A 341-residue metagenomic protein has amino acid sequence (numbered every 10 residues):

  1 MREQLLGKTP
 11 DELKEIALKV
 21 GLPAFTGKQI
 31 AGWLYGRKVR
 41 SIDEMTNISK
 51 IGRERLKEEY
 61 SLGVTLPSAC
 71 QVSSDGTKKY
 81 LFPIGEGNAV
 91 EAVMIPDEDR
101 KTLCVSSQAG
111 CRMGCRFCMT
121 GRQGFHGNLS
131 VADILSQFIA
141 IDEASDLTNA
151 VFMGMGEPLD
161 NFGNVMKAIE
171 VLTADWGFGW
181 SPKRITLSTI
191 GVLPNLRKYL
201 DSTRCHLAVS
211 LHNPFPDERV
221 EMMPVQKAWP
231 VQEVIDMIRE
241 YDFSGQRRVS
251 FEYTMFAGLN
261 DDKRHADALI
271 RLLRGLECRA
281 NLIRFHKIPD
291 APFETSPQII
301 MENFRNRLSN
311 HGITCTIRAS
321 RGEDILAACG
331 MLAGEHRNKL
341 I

Functional and structural regions predicted by a protein language model:
M1-V90, R239-R248, Y253-I341: Auxiliary Fe-S-binding modules of radical SAM enzymes
S73, S106-S107, S188, S210: Short linear Ser/Thr-Pro motifs
K78, V90, K101-V105, M113 (+1 more regions): Generic beta-strand structural signal
E86-I95, D99-R100: P-loop NTP-binding catalytic core
P96-D133: Canonical Radical SAM [4Fe-4S] cluster-binding loop centered on the CxxxCxxC motif and its immediate flanking residues
F125-G127, F138, V151: Hydrophobic alpha-helical bundles in membrane proteins
A132, S136-A144: Ferredoxin-type iron-sulfur electron-transfer modules in oxidoreductases and energy-metabolism complexes
D142-N149, G154-R318: Conserved AdoMet/S-adenosylmethionine-binding subsite of the radical SAM
